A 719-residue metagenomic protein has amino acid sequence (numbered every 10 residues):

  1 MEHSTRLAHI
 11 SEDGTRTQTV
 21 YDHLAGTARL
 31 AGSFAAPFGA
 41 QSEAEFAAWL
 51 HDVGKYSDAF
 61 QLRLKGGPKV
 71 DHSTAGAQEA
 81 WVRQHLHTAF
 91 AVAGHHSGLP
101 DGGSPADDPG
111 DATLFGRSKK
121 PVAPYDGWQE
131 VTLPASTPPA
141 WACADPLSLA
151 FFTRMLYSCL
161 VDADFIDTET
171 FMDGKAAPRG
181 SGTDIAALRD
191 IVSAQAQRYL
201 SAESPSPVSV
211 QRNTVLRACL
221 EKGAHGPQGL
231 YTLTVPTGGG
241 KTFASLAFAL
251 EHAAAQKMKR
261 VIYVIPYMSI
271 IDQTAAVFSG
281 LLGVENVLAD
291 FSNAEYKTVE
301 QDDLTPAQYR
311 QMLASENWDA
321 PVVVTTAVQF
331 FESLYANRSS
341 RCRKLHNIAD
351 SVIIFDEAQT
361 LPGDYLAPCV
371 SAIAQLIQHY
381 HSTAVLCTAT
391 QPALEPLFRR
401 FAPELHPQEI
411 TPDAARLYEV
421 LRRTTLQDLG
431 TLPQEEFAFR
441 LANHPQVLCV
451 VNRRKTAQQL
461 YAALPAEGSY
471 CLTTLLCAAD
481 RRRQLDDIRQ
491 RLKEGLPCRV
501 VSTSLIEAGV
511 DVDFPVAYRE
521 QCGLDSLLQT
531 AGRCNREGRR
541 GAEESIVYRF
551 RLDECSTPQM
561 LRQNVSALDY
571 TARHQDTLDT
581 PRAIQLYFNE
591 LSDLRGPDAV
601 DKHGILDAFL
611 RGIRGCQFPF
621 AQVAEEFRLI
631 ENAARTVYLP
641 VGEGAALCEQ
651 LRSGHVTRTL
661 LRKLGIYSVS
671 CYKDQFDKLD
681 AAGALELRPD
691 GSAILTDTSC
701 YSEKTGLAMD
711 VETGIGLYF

Functional and structural regions predicted by a protein language model:
M1-Q195: Accessory nucleic-acid engagement/destabilization modules that flank
H9-E12, M268, A289-L304, N452-K455 (+2 more regions): Conserved helicase motor
T88, I377, E435-A442, V450 (+8 more regions): C-terminal helicase lobe and adjacent C-terminal extensions/tails of nucleic-acid helicase motors
G226-A249: Walker A/P-loop
M258-L282, A289-A294, A393: Conserved Walker A/P-loop ATP-binding site and its immediately adjacent core in helicase/helicase-like ATPase domains
R260-I271, R440-P465: Conserved strand-helix element at the start of the C-terminal RecA-like helicase core
G283-Y335: Inter-Walker segment of RecA-like/P-loop motor cores
A389-A442: Interdomain hinge/linker at the junction between the two RecA-like core domains of SF2 helicases
